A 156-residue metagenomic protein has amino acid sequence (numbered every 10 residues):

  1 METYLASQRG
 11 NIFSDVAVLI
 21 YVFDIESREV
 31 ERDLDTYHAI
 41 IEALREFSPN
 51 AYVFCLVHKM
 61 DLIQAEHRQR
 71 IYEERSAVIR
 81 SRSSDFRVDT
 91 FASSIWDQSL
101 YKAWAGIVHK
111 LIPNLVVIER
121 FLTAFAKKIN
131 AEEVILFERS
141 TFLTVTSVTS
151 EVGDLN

Functional and structural regions predicted by a protein language model:
M1-A43: Switch II of P-loop NTPase G domains
Y21, C55-V57: Structural beta-sheet core signal
R32-D35, H67-Q69, T149: Short amphipathic alpha-helical segments
Y37, S140-L143: Short amphipathic alpha-helical segments embedded in low-complexity Lys/Glu-rich regions
L44-S48: Domain-level detector for trafficking modules
P49-A51, D61-E133, G153-D154: Canonical P-loop GTPase G-domain recognition
V134-S140: Short hydrophobic alpha-helical segments used for membrane anchoring or interfacial signaling
T144-N156: Structured interaction and signal-relay segments at domain junctions
